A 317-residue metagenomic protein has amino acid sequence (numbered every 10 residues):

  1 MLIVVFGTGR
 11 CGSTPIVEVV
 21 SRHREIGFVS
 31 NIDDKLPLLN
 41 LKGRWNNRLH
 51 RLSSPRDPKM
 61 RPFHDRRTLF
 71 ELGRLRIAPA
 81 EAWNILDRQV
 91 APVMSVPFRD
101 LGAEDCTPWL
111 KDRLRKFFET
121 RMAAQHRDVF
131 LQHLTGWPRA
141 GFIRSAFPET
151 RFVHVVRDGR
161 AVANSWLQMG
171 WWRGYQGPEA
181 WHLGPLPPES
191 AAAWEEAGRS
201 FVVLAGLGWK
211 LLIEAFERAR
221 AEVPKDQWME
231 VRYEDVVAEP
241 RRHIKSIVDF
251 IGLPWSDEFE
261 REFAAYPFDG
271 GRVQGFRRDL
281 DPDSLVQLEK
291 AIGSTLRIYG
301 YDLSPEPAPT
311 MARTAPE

Functional and structural regions predicted by a protein language model:
M1-V4, G170, G174-E317: PAPS-dependent sulfotransferases, especially Golgi type II membrane carbohydrate sulfotransferases
I3, G27, R151-H154, M229-V231: Hydrophobic/aromatic beta-strand patches that form the interior of the parallel beta-sheet core in alpha/beta enzyme
T8: P-loop (Walker A) phosphate-binding loop of NTP-binding proteins
S13, W137-G141, A163, P240: Short, well-ordered alpha-helical microsegments
T14-E25: A conserved segment at the C-terminal end of the G1
N31-F130, E179-W194: PAPS-dependent sulfation machinery
V129-Q132, E230-R232: Short catalytic-loop micro-motif centered on adjacent basic/acidic residues
Q132-L134, I143-Q168: Conserved phosphate-donor/acceptor-positioning beta-strand/loop module used by diverse small-molecule
